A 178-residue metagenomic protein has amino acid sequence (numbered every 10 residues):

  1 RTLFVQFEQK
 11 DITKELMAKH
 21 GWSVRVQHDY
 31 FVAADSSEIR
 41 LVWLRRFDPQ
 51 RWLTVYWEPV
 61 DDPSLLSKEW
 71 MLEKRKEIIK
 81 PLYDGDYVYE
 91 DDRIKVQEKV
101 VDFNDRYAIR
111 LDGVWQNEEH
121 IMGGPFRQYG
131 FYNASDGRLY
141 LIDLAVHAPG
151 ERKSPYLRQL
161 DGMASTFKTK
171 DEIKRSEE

Functional and structural regions predicted by a protein language model:
R1-L3, V24, L139-E178: Surface-exposed amphipathic alpha-helical segments
F4, E8, R45-F47: Charge-rich, low-complexity N-terminal segments
Q6-A34, F167: N-terminal "mature-domain start" segment
Q27-L82: Secretory pathway targeting signatures of secreted, lumenal, and periplasmic proteins
R45-P49, V114-Q116, A145: Secondary-structure transition/turn motif
R51-L53, A108-R110, R138-D143: Glycine-rich, often proline-containing surface loops adjacent to acidic residues and nearby aromatics that form
W52-V55, I121-M122, R152-Y156: A short, polar/proline- and glycine-enriched secondary-structure boundary/capping micro-motif
K80-D136, S165: Signature of long, low-cysteine stretches enriched in small and polar/charged residues
